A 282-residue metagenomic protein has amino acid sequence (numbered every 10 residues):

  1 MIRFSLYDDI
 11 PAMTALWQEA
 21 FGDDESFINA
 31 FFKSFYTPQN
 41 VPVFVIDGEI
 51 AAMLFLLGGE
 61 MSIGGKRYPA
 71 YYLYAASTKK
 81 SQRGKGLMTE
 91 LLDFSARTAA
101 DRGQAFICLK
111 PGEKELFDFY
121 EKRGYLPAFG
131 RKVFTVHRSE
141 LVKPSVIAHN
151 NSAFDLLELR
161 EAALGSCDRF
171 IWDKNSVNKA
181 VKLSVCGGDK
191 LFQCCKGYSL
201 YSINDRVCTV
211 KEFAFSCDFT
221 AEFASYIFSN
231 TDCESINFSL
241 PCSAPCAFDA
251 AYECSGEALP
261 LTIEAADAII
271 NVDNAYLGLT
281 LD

Functional and structural regions predicted by a protein language model:
M1-R3: Extreme N-terminal starter segment of soluble prokaryotic enzymes
D8, A12, K114-E115: Short alpha-helical
I10, W17-I63, G165-L191: Active-site rim helix/loop that mediates acceptor-substrate recognition in acyltransferases
V43, E49-G59, A70-S77, C108 (+2 more regions): Conserved beta-strand in the GNAT
T78, G84-R97, K122, C217-F228: Conserved acetyl-CoA-binding loop-helix of GNAT-fold acetyltransferases
L92, A99-G112, T231-C242: Conserved GNAT acetyl-CoA-binding A-motif
E121-V142, N204-D205, K211-A221, S225-D282: Active-site/acyl-donor-binding loops of N-acyltransferases
R123-T220: Amide-forming acyltransferase catalytic core, primarily the GNAT-like/NAT-type and related acyltransferase folds
